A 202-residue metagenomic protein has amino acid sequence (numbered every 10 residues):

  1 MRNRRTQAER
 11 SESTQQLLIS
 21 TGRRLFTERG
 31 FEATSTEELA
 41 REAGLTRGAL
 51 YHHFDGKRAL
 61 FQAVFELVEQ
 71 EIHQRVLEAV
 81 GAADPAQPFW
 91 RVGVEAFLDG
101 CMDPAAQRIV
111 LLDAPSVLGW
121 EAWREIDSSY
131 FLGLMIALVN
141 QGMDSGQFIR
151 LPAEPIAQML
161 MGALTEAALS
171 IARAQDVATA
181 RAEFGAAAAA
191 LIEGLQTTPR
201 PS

Functional and structural regions predicted by a protein language model:
M1-R29, A33-L45, R58-Q62: Basic, helix-initiating cap at the start of DNA-binding domains
T14, K57, V64, V68 (+5 more regions): Hydrophobic/aromatic residues within well-ordered alpha-helical segments
T27, Y51-D55, A63, L67: Base-recognition residues in the alpha-helical recognition helix of bacterial helix-turn-helix
G48: Key DNA-contact positions within bacterial/archaeal DNA-binding proteins
A63, L77-A106, I156-L160: Hydrophobic alpha-helical connector segments
Q70-H73, W120-S145, E154-Q158, A182: Amphipathic alpha-helical packing segments from all-alpha helical-bundle domains
D99-D103, Q107, L132, I136-Q141 (+2 more regions): Amphipathic C-terminal alpha-helical segment
M102-E121: Amphipathic alpha-helical segments used for helix-helix packing
